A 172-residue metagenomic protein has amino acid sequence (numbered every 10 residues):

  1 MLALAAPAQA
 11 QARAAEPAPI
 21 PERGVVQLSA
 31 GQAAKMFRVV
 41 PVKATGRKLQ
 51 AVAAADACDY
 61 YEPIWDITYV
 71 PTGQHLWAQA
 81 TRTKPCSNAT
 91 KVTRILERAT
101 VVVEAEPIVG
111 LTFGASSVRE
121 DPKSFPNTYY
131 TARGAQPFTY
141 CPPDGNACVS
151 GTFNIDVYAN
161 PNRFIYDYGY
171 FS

Functional and structural regions predicted by a protein language model:
M1-P71: N-terminal prepro-regions of secreted/extracellular proteins
P21, A57-E62, Q74-A78, F125-A135 (+1 more regions): A general secondary-structure signal for short beta-strands and their flanking turns/coil in non-transmembrane regions
A44-A53, D66, T83, G114-P126: Short amphipathic beta-strand and strand-loop transition segments with alternating hydrophobic
L49-E106: Short, surface-exposed binding/anchoring microloops in extracellular/periplasmic proteins
D66, T81, G134-Q136, D167: Polar/charged side chains located within well-ordered beta-strands of beta-rich proteins
P85-A135: Mature extracytoplasmic domains of secretory-pathway proteins
S117-P161: Extracytosolic low-complexity repeat regions of secreted or lipid-anchored proteins
P161-S172: Short, low-complexity, Pro/Ser/Thr/Gly-rich segments in the mature regions of secreted, periplasmic
